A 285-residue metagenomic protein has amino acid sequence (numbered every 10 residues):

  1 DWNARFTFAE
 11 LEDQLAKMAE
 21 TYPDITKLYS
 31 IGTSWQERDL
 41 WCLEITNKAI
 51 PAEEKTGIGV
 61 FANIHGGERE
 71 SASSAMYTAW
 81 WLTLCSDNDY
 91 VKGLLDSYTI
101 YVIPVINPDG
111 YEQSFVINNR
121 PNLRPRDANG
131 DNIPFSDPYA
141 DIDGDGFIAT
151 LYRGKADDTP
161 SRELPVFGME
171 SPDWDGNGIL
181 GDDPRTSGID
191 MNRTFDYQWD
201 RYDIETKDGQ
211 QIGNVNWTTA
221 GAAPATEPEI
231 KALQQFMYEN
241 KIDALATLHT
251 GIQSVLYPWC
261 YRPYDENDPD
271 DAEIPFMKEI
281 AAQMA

Functional and structural regions predicted by a protein language model:
D1-A285: M14 metallocarboxypeptidase catalytic domain recognition
